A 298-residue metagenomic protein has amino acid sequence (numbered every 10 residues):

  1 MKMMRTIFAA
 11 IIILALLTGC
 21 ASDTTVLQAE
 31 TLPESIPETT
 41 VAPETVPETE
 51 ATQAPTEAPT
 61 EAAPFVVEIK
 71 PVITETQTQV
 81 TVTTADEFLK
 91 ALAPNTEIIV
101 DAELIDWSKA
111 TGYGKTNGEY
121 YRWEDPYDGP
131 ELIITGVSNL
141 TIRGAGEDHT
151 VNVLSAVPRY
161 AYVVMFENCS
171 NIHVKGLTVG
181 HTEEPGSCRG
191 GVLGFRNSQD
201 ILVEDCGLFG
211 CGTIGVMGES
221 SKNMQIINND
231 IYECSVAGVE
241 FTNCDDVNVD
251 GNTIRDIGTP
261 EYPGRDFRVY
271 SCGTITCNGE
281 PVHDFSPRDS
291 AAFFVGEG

Functional and structural regions predicted by a protein language model:
M1-I11: Positively charged n-region of N-terminal signal peptides that target proteins for export
T18-G19: C-terminal motif of bacterial Sec signal peptides marking the signal peptidase cleavage site
T24-T76: N-terminal, intrinsically disordered, polar/charged segments of Gram-positive cell-envelope systems that serve as
V67-T116, E131: Acidic Gly/Asp/Thr-rich repetitive segments characteristic of extracellular carbohydrate-active and adhesion proteins
Q79, A85, N95-E97, A102-L104 (+12 more regions): Detector for repetitive beta-architecture
K90-P94, D106-R143, N152-K175, H181-Q199 (+2 more regions): Extracellular beta-strand-rich solenoid/capping regions of secreted or surface-exposed proteins that bind or remodel
K109-A110, E147, V153-Y162, E183-G191 (+4 more regions): Short glycine/acidic-rich loop motifs that flank beta-strands on beta-rich extracellular proteins
L177, C206, N229, N252 (+1 more regions): Consensus "Asn ladder" position of solenoid repeat domains
